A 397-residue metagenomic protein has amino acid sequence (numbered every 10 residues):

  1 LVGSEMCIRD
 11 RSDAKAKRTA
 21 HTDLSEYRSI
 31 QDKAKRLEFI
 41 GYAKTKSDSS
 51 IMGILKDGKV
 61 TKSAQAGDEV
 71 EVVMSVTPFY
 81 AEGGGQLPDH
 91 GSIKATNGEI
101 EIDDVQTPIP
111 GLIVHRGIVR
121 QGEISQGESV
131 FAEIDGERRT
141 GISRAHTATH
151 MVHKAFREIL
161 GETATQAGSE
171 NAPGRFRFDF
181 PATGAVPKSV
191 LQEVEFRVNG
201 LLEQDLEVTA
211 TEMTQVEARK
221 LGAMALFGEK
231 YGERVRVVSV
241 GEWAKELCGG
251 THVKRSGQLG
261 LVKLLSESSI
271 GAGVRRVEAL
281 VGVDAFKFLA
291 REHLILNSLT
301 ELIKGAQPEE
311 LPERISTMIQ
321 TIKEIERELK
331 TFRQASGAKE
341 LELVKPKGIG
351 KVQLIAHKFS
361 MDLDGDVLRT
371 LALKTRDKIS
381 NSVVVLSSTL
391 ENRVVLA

Functional and structural regions predicted by a protein language model:
G3-A397: A glycine- and charged-residue-rich anion-binding loop/surface
